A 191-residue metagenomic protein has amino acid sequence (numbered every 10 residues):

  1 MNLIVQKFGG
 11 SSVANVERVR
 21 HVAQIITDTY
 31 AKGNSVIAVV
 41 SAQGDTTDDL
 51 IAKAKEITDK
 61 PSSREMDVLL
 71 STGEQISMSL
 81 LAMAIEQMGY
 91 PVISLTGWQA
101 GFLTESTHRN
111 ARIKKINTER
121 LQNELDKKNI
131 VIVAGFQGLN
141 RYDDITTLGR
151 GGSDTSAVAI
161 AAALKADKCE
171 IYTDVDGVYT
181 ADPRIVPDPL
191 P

Functional and structural regions predicted by a protein language model:
M1-P191: Nucleotide/pyrophosphate-binding catalytic subdomain
